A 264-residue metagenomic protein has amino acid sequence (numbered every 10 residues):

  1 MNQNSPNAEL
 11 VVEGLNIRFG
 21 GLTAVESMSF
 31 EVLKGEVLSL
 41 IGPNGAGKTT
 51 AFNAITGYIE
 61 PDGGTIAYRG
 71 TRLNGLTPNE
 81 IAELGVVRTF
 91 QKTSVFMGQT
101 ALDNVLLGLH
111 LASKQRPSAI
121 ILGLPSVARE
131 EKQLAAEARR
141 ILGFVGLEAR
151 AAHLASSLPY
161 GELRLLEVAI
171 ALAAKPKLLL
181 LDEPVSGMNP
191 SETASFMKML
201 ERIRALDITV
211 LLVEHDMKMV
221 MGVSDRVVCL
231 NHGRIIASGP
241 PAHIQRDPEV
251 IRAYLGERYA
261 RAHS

Functional and structural regions predicted by a protein language model:
N2-S264: Glycine-rich phosphate-binding loops of nucleotide-dependent enzymes
